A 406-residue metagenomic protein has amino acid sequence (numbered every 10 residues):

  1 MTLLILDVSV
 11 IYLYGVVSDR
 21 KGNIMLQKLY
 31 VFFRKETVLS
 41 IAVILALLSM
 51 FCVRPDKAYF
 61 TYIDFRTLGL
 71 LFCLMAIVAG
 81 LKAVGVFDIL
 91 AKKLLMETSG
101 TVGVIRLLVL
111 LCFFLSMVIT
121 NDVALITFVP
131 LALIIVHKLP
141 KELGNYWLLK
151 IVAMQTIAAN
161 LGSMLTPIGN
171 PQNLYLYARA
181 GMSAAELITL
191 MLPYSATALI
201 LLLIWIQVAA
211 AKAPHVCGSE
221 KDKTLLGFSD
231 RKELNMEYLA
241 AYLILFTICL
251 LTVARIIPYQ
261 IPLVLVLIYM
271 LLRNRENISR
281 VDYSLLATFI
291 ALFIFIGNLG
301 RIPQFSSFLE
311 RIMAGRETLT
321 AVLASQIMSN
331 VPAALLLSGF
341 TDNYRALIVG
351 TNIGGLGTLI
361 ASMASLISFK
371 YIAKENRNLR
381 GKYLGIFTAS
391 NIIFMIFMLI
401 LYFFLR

Functional and structural regions predicted by a protein language model:
I11-L48, A210-I244, L379: Intrinsically disordered, low-complexity non-transmembrane regions of multi-pass membrane transporters
R20-G22, L26, A185-R231, L366-R406: Juxtamembrane and boundary regions of transmembrane helices in multi-pass small-molecule transporters and channels
L29-R34, K57-T67, A184-Y194, L251-P258: Interfacial loop-to-helix junctions that mark the boundaries of transmembrane helices in multi-pass membrane
Y62, V84, D88-K93, I244-D342: Transmembrane helical segments that form the transport core of multi-pass membrane transport proteins
F65-T67, M96-V109, L139-I151, M236-A240 (+2 more regions): Membrane-interfacial loop-to-helix junctions in multi-pass transporters
V102-L107, K141-M154, A184-L192, Y344-N352 (+1 more regions): Membrane-interface alpha-helices at helix entry/exit sites of multi-pass transporters
F114-M164, Y175, L335-I348, R377-L379 (+2 more regions): Hydrophobic transmembrane alpha-helices that form the pore/transport pathway of multi-pass ion and small-solute
L202-I206, A210, P214-N277: Membrane-embedded hairpin module used as a gating/binding unit in multi-pass transport and secretion proteins
